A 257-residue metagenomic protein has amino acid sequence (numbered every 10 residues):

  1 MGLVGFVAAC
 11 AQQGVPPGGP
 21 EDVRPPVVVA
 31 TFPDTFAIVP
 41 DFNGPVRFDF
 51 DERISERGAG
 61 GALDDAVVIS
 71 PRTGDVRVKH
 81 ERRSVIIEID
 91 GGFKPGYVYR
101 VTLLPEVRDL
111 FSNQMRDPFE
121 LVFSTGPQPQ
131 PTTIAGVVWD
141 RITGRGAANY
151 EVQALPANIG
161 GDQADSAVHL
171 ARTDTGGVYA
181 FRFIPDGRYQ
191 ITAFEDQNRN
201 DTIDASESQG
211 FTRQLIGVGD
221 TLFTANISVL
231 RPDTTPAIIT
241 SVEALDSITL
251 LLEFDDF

Functional and structural regions predicted by a protein language model:
F6-A9: C-terminal motif of bacterial Sec signal peptides marking the signal peptidase cleavage site
A11-T192, S206-F211, S228-F257: Acidic, low-complexity Ser/Thr/Gly/Pro-rich repeat segments typical of extracellular/periplasmic and surface-exposed
D196-E207: Acidic, glycine-anchored loop motifs typical of Ca2+
T202, A225-N226: Juxtamembrane/interface motifs at transmembrane-helix termini
R213-L222: Short, composition-biased linear "edge" segments at structural boundaries
